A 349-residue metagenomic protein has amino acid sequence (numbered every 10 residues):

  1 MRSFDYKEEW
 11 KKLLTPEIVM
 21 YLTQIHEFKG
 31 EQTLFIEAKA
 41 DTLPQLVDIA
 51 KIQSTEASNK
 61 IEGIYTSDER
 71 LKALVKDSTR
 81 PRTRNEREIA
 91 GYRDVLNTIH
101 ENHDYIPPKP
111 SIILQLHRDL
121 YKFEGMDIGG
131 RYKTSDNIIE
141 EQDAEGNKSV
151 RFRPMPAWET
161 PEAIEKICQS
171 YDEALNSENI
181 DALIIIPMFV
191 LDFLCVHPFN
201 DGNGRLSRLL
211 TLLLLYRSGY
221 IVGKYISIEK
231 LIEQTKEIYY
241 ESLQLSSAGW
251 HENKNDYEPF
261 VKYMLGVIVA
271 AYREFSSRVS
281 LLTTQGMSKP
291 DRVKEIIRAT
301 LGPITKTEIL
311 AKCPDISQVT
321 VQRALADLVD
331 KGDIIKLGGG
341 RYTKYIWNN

Functional and structural regions predicted by a protein language model:
M1-N349: FIC/Doc superfamily catalytic core
